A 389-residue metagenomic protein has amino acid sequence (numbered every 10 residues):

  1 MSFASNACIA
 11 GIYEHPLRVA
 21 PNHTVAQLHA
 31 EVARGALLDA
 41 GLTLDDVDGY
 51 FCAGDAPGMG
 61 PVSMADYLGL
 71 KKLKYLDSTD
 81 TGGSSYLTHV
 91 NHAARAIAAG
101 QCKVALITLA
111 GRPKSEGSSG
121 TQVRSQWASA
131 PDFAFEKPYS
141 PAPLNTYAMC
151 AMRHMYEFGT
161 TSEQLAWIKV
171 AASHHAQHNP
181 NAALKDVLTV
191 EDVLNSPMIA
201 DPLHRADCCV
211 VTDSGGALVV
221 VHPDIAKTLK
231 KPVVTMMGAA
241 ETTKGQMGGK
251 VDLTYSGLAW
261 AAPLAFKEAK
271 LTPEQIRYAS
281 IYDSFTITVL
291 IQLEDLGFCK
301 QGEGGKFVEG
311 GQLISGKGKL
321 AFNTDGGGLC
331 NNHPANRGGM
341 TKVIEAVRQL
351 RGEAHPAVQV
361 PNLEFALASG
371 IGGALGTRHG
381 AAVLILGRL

Functional and structural regions predicted by a protein language model:
M1-A26, W167, M198-W260, L264 (+6 more regions): Condensing-enzyme catalytic core mediating Claisen C-C bond formation in acyl metabolism
M1-S85, H92, A96, H154-T161 (+5 more regions): Conserved active-site "lid/cap" helical segment
S2-S5, L17, G54-L106, R112-T146 (+5 more regions): Conserved catalytic cysteine-centered active-site region of acyl-thioester-dependent Claisen-condensing enzymes
H23-A30, G58, L87, P141-A148 (+8 more regions): Electropositive phosphate-/nucleotide-binding environments in soluble metabolic enzymes
L44-A53, Y75-S78, A105-A110, Q164-V170 (+5 more regions): Beta-strand segments within the central parallel beta-sheet cores of soluble alpha/beta enzyme folds
P57-Y67, G248-D252, D283-K306, G316-G318 (+2 more regions): Short glycine/threonine-rich loop-to-helix capping motif typified by GTGT followed within a few residues by an Asp-Pro
T81-G111, N145-H178, L218-D224, P334-A354: Active-site-proximal alpha-helical scaffold in enzymes
Y255, A259, P263-I287, D295-F298 (+1 more regions): Extended C-terminal subregions enriched in glycine
